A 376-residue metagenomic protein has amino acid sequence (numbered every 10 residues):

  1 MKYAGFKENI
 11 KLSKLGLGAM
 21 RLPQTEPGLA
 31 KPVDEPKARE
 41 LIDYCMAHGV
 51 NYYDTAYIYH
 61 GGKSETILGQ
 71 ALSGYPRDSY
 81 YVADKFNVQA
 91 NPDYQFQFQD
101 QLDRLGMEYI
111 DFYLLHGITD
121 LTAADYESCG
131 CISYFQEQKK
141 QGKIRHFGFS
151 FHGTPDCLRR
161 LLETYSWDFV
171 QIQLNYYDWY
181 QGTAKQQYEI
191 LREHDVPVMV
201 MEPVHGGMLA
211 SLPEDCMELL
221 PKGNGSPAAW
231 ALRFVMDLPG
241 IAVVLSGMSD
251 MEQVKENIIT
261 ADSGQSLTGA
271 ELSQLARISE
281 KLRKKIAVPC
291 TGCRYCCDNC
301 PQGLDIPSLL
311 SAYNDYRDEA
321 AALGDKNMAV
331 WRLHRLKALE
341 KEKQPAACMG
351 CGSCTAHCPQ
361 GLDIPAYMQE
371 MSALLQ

Functional and structural regions predicted by a protein language model:
M1-S79, K140: N-terminal binding-site loop/beta-alpha segment at the start of enzyme catalytic domains that lines or forms
G5, L12-G16, N51-Y52, S79-A83 (+5 more regions): Structural preference for beta-strand elements that scaffold enzyme active sites
K7-K11, A47, G69-S79, Q99-E108 (+3 more regions): Acidic (Asp/Glu)-rich catalytic clusters
R21-P36, A83-D93, A123-A124, D215-G225: Active-site mouth loops of central-metabolism enzymes
K31-C45, N91-G106, H152-L161, P227-F234: Short, acidic/polar
A56-E65, N87-Y94, L121-A124, P155 (+1 more regions): Acidic-and-aromatic substrate-binding clefts and catalytic sites of carbohydrate-active enzymes
L102-A123: Active-site groove signature of glycoside hydrolases
I118-T291, Y295-L304, S308-S311, D318-L333 (+3 more regions): Beta/alpha (TIM)-barrel catalytic core signal, keyed to glycine-rich beta->alpha loops juxtaposed to Asp/Glu that bind
